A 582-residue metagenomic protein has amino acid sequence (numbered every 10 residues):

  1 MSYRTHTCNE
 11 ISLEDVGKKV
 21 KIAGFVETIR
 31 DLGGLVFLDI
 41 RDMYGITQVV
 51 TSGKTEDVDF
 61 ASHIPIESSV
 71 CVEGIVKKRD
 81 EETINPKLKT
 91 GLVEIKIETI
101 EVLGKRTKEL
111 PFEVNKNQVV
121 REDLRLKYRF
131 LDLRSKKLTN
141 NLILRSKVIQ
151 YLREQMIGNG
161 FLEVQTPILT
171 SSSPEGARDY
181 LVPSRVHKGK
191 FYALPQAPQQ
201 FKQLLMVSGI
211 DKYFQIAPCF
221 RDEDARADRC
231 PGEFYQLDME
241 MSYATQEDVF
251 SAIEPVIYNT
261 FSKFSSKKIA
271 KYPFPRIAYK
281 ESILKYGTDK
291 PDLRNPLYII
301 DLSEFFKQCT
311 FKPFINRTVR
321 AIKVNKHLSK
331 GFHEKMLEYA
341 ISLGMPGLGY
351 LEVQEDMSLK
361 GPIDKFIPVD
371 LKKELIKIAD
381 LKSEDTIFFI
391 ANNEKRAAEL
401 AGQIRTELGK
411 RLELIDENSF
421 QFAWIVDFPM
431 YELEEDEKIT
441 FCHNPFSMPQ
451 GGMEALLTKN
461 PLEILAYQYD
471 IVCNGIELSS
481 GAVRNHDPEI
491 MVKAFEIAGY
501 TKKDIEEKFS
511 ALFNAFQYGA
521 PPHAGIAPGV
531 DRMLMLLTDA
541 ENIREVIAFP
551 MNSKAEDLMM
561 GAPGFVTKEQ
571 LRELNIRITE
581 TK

Functional and structural regions predicted by a protein language model:
M1-K582: Class II aminoacyl-tRNA synthetase catalytic cores and aaRS-like
